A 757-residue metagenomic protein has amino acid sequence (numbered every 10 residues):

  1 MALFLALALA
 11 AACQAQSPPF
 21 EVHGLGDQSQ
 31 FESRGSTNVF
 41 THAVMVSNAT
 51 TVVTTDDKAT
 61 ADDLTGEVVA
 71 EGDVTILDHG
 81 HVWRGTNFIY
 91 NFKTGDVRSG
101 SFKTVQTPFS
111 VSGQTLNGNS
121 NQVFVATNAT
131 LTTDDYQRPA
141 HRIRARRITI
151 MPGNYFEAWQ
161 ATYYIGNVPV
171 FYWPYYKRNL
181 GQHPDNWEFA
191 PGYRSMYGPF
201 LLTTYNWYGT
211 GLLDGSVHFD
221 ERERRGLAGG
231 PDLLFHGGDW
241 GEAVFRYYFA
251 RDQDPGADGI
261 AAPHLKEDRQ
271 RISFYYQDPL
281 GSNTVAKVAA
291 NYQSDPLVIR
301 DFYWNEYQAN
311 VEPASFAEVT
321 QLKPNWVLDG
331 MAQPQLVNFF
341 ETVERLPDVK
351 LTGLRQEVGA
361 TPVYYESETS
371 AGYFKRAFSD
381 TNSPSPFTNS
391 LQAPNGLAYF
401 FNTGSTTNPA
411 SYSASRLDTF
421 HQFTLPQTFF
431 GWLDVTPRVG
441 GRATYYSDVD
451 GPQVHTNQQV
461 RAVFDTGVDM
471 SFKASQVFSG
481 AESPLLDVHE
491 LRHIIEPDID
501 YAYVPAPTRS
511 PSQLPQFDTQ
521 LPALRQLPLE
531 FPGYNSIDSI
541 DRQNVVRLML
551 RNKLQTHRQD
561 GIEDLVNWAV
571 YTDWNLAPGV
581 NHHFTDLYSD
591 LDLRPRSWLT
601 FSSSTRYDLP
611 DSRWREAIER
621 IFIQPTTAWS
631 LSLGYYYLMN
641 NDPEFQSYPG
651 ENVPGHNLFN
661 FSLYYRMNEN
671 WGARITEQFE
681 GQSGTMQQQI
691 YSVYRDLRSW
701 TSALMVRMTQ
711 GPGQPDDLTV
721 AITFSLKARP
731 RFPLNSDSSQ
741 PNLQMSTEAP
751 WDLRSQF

Functional and structural regions predicted by a protein language model:
M1-A11: Bacterial N-terminal signal peptides
A2-F4, S17, V97, D752: N-terminal functional modules and adjacent low-complexity/disordered segments of proteins
L3-L5, F31, P409: N-terminal hydrophobic alpha-helix used for membrane targeting or insertion
A10-A15, Y503: N-terminal processing/targeting junctions
Q16-T132: Charged (often Lys/Glu-rich) extended helix/loop segments that serve as interaction or gating elements
L25, H81-D96, T104-T132, Y136-R147 (+2 more regions): Outer-membrane beta-barrel proteins and related beta-barrel translocases across Gram-negative bacteria
